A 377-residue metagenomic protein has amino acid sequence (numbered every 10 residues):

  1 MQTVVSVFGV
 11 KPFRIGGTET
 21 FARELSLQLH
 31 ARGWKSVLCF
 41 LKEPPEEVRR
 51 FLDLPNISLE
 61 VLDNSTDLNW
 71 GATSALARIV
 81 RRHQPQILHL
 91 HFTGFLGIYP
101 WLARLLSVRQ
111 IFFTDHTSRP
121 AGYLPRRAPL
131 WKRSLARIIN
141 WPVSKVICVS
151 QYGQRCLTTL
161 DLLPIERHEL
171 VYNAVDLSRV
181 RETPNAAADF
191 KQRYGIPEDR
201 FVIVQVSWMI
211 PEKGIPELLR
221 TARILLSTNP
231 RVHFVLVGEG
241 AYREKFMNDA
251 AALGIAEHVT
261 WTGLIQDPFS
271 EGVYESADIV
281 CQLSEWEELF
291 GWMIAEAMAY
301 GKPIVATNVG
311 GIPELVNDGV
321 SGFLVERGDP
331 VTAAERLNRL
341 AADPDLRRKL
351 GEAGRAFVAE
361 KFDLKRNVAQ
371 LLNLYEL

Functional and structural regions predicted by a protein language model:
S6-G16, T20-G71, R167, A241-R243: N-terminal strand-loop element at the rim of the active site of nucleotide-sugar-dependent glycosyltransferases
G16-L27, F201-I224, A241-M247, V331: A conserved mid-protein helix/loop that constitutes part of the nucleotide-sugar donor-binding site
F40, P303-A306, V316: Short hydrophobic beta-strand element within catalytic cores of glycosyltransferases and related nucleotide-activated
L90-L96, D115: Short His-centered aromatic/hydrophobic patch
Y152, A174: Carbohydrate-associated surface elements
Y242, A256-Q266, V273, F323-L324: Active-site donor-binding acidic/aromatic loop of nucleotide-activated sugar and phosphosugar transferases involved
E275-L289, K302: Acidic donor-binding loop of glycosyltransferase active sites
D318-G319, F323-P330, R339-D345: Conserved acidic donor-binding segment of nucleotide-sugar-dependent glycosyltransferases
